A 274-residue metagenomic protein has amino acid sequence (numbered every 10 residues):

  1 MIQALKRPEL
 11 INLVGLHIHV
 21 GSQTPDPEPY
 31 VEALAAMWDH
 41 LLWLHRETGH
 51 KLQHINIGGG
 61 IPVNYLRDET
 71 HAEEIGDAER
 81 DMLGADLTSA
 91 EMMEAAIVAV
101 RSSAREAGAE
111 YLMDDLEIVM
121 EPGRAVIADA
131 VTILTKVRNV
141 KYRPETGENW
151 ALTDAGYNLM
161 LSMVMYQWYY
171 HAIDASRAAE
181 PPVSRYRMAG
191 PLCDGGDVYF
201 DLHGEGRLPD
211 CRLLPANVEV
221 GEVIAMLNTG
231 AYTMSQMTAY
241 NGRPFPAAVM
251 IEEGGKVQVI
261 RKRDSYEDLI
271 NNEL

Functional and structural regions predicted by a protein language model:
M1-K136: Active-site loop/helix belt of alpha/beta enzymes
A90-L274: Charged (often Lys/Glu-rich) extended helix/loop segments that serve as interaction or gating elements
